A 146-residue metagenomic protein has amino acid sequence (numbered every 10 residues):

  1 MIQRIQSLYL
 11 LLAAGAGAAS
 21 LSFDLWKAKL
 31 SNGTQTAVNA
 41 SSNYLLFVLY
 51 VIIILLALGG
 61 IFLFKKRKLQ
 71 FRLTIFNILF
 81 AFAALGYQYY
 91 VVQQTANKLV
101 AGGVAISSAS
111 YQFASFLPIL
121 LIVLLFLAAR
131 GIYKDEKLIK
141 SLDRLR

Functional and structural regions predicted by a protein language model:
I2-Q3, S7-L56: Interfacial loop at the N-terminal end of multi-pass membrane proteins
Q6, N43, A105-L127: Individual transmembrane alpha-helices with interfacial aromatic-anchor signatures
S7, Q70-T74: Short, aromatic-rich membrane-interface segments at the entry and exit of alpha-helical transmembrane domains
A19-D24, A83-T95: C-terminal TM-helix exit segments that contain a strictly Trp-centered aromatic cap at the helix terminus
T34-V38, V91-A114: Interfacial non-cytosolic loop connecting adjacent transmembrane helices
L58-F71: Juxtamembrane helix-break-helix junctions at the cytosolic face of small multi-pass alpha-helical membrane proteins
L73-G86: Transmembrane alpha-helical segments of multi-pass membrane proteins
F126-R146: Cytosolic juxtamembrane helix at the C-terminal end of the final transmembrane segment
